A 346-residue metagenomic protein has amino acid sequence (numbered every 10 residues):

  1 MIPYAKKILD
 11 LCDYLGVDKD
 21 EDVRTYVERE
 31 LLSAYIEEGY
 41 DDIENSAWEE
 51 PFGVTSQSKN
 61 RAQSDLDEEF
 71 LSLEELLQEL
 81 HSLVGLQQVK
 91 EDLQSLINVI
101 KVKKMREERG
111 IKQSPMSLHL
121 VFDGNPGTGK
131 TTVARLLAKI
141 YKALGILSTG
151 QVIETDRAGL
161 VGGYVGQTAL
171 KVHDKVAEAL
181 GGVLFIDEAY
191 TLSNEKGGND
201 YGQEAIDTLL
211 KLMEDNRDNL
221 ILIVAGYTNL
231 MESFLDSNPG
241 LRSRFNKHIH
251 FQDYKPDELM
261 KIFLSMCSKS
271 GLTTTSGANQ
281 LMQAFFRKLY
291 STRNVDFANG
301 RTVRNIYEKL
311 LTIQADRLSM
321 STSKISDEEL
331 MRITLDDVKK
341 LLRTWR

Functional and structural regions predicted by a protein language model:
M1-E68, M116, R217, T228 (+2 more regions): N-terminal accessory segments that target, anchor, or regulate ATP-driven/P-loop NTPase machines and associated
E75-L118: Pre-Walker A (pre-P-loop) alpha-helix and adjacent loop at the N terminus of AAA/AAA+ ATPase modules, a conserved
K112-G150, A177, F245: Walker A/P-loop
L144-T149, S233-D236, R242, F251-D296 (+1 more regions): Conserved C-terminal "switch" segment of AAA+ ATPases
Q151-A179: Short glycine-rich substrate-engagement loop in P-loop NTPases that contacts/grips substrate
T191-G197, I206-F251, K269-S270: Canonical AAA+ ATPase core
A298-M320: C-terminal helical "lid" of AAA+/P-loop NTPase domains
I313-R346: C-terminal engagement/docking regions of AAA+ P-loop ATPases
